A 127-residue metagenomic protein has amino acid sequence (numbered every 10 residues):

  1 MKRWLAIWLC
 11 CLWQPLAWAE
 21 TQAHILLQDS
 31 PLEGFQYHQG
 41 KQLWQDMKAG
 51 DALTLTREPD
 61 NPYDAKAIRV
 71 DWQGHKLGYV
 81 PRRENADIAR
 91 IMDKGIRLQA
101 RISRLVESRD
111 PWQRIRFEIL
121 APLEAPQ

Functional and structural regions predicted by a protein language model:
K2-L9, L16-Q127: Conserved active-site motif detector
